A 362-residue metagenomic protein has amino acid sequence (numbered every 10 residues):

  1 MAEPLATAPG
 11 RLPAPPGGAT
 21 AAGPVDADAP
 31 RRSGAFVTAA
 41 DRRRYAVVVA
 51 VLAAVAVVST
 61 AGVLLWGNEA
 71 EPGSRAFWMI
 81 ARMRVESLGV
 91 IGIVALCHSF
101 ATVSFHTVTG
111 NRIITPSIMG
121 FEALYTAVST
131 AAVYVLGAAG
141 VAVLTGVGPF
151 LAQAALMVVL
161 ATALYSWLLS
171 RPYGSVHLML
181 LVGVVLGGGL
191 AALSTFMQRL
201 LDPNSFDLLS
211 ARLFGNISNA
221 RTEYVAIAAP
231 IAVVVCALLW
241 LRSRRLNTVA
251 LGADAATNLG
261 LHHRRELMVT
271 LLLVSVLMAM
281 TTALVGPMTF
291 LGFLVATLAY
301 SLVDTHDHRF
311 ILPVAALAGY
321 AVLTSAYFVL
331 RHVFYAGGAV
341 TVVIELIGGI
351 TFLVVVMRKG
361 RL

Functional and structural regions predicted by a protein language model:
A2-L362: Alpha-helical transmembrane segments in inner-membrane proteins
